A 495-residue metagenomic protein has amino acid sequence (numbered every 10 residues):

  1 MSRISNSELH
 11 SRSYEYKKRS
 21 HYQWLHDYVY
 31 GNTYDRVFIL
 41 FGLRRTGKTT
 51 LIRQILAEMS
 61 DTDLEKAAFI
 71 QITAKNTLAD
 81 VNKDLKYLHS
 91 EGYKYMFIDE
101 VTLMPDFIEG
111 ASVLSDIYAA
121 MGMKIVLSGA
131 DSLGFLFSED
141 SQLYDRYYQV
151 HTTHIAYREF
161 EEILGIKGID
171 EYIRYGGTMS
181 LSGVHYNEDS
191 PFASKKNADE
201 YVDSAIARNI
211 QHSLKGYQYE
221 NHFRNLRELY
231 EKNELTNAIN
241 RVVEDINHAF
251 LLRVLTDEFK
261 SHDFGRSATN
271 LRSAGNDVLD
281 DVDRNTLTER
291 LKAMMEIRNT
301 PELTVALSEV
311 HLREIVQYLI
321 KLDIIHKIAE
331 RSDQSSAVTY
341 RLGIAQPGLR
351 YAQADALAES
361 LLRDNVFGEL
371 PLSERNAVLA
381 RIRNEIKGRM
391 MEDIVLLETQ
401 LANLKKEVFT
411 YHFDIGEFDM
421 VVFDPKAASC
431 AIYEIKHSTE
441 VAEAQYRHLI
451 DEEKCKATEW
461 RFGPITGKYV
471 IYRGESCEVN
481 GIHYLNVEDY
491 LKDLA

Functional and structural regions predicted by a protein language model:
M1-V29: N-terminal pre-Walker A segment at the start of P-loop NTPase domains
K48-T49: Conserved lysine of the Walker
H89-A111: Conserved P-loop NTPase "ATPase switch" module shared by AAA+ and STAND
D99, G122-D131: Structural recognition of the conserved hydrophobic beta-strand(s) that form the central parallel beta-sheet of P-loop
L133-Y148: Short regulatory helix/loop adjacent to the ATP-binding pocket of P-loop NTPases
I210-F418: Accessory nucleic acid-recognition modules appended to NTPase machines
T399, F418-E443: Conserved catalytic cores of phosphodiester-cleaving nucleases, focusing on short active-site segments
T466-A495: Domain-level recognition of nuclease-like catalytic cores that cleave nucleotide substrates
